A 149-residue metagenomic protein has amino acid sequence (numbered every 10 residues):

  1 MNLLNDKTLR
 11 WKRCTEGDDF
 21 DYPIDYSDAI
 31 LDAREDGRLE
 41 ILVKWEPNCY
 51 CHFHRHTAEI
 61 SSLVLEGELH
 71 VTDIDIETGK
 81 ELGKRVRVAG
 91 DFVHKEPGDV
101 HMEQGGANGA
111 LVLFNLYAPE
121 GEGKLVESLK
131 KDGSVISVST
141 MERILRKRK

Functional and structural regions predicted by a protein language model:
M1-G37, E81-R85, S128-K149: A short, N-terminal "cap"/entry segment at the start of jelly-roll beta-barrel domains of the cupin/DSBH fold
D28-I30, E40-K44, S61, K84 (+1 more regions): Conserved hydrophobic/aromatic beta-strand scaffold that supports enzyme active sites
L39-H56, E77, R87, E96-G98: Conserved short histidine dyad/triad with adjacent acidic residue
E46-N48, H70, Y117: Solvent-exposed residues in well-ordered beta-strands and their adjoining turns, especially edge/terminal strands
R55-T57, G105-N108: Short glycine/proline-enriched turns and hinge-like loops at secondary-structure junctions
H56-T78: Glycine- and acidic-residue-biased ligand/ion/polar-headgroup-sensing regions
D75-G106: Short acidic-glycine-tyrosine-enriched beta hairpin
H94, A107-V126: A short hydrophobic beta-strand segment most commonly corresponding to one strand of the jelly-roll/cupin
